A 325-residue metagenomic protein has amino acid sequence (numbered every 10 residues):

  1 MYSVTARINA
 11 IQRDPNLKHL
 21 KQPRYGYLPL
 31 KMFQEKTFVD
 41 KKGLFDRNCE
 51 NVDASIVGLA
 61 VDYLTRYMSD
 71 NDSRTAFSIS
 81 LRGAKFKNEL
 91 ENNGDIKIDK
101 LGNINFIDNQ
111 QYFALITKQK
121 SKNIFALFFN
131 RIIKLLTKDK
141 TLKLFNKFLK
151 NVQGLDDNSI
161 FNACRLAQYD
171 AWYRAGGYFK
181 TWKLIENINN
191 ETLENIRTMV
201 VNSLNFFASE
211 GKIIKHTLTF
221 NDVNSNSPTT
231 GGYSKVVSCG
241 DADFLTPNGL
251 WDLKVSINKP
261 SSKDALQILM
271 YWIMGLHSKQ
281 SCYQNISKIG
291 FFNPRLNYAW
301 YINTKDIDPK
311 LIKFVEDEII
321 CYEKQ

Functional and structural regions predicted by a protein language model:
M1-K235: Metal-dependent nuclease catalytic cores that hydrolyze phosphodiester bonds in DNA/RNA, characterized by
F179-I188, C282-R295: Short alpha-helical "patches" and their helix-cap loops
V237-D241: Short, flexible loop/turn motifs enriched in small residues
A242-I257: Conserved catalytic cores of phosphodiester-cleaving nucleases, focusing on short active-site segments
I257-K259, L296-N297: Short Gly/Pro-enriched loop/turn and capping motifs at secondary-structure junctions
N258-I268: Active-site-adjacent loop/helix micro-motif of nuclease/hydrolase catalytic cores
L266-I289: Metal-dependent nuclease catalytic cores in nucleic-acid-processing enzymes, especially RNase H-like/related
G290-Q325: Domain-level recognition of nuclease-like catalytic cores that cleave nucleotide substrates
